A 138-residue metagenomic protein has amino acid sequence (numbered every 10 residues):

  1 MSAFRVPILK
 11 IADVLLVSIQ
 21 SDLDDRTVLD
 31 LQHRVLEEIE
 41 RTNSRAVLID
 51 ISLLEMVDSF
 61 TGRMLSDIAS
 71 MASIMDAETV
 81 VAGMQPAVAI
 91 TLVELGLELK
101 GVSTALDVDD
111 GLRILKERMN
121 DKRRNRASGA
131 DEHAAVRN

Functional and structural regions predicted by a protein language model:
M1, E117-N138: Intrinsically disordered or compositionally simple regulatory linkers and C-terminal tails in signal-transduction
S2, I11-D13, R41-R45: Short flexible coil/turn linkers enriched for glycine and charged/polar residues that connect secondary-structure
F4-Q32: STAS-typified acidic loop motif
V14, A46-L48, S103: Hydrophobic "anchor" residues on beta-strands that sit immediately upstream of conserved functional sites
V28-E37, D76: Expand to "…catalyze enediolate/carbanion chemistry for C-C bond making/breaking, isomerization, decarboxylation
I39, I49, I68, R113-R118: Catalytic cores of nucleotide-enabled group-transfer and carboxylate-activating enzymes in metabolic and assembly-line
T42-R45, I49-E98: Amphipathic alpha-helical interaction surfaces in cytosolic regulatory modules
K100-G111: Short acidic-hydrophobic, aromatic-tinged amphipathic segments that line or gate anion-handling sites
